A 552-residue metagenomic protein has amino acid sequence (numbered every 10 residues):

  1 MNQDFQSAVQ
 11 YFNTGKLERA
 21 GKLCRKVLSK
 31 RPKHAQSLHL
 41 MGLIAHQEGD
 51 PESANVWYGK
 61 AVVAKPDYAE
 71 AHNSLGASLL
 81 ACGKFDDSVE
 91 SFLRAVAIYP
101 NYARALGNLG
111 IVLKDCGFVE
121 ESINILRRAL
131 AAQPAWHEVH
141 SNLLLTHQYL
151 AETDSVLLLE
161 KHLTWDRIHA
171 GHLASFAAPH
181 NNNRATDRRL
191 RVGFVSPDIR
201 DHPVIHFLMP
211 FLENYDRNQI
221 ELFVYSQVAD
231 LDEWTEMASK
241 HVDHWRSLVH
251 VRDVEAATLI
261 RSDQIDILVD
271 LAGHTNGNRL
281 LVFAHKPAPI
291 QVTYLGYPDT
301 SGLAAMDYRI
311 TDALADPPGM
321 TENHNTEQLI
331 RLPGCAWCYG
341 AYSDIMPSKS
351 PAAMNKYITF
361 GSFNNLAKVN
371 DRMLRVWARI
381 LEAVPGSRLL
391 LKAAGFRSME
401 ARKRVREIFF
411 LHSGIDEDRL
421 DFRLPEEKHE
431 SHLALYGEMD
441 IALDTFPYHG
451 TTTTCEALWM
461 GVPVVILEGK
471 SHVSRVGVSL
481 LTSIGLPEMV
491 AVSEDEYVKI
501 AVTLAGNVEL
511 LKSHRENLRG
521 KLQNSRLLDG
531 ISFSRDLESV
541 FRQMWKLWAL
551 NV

Functional and structural regions predicted by a protein language model:
M1-Y357, R375, E407, L411-I441 (+5 more regions): Alpha-helical solenoid repeat scaffolds of the TPR/TPR-like class and their adjacent stem/linker regions that mediate
V195, Y225, F363, L390-K392 (+1 more regions): Short hydrophobic segments within beta-strands
A353-M399, K403-F409: Long hydrophobic segments that form regular secondary structure
L443, A457: Donor-sugar nucleotide-binding helix/loop cap in glycosyltransferases
T445-P447: A short structural motif in glycosyltransferase catalytic domains
L458-W459, T482: Short alpha-helix at the nucleotide-sugar/activated-sugar donor binding site of glycosyltransferases and closely
I466, K470-S474: Short glycine/proline-centered loop/turn elements that form peptide/ligand docking sites
R475-I484: Short aromatic-glycine-(Arg/Gly/Cys) micro-motifs in beta-strand/loop hairpins
